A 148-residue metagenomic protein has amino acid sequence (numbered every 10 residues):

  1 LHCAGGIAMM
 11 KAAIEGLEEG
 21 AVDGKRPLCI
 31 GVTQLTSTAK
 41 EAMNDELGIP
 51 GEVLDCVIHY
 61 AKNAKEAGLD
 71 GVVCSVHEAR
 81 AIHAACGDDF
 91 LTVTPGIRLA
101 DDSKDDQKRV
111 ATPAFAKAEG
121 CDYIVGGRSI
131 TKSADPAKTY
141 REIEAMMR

Functional and structural regions predicted by a protein language model:
L1-D70, S75-E78, C86-D89, L99-D102: Conserved anion-binding
C3, S129-I130: Short loop or secondary-structure boundary microenvironments that flank and position key functional residues
M10, I58-A61, P113, A118 (+2 more regions): Hydrophobic alpha-helical segments
M10-G16, K117, I130-R148: C-terminal helical cap(s) of enzyme catalytic domains, especially alpha/beta-barrels
G31, T94, V125-G126, K132: Hydrophobic residues in well-ordered beta-strands that form the structural core
T38, A81, S133: Short glycine-rich, flexible loops that bind phosphorylated cofactors or substrates
L54-I58, D106-A114, R141: Charged helix-capping and loop-helix junction motifs
C74-V125: A C-terminal functional module that forms or caps the active site or interfaces directly with catalytic machinery
